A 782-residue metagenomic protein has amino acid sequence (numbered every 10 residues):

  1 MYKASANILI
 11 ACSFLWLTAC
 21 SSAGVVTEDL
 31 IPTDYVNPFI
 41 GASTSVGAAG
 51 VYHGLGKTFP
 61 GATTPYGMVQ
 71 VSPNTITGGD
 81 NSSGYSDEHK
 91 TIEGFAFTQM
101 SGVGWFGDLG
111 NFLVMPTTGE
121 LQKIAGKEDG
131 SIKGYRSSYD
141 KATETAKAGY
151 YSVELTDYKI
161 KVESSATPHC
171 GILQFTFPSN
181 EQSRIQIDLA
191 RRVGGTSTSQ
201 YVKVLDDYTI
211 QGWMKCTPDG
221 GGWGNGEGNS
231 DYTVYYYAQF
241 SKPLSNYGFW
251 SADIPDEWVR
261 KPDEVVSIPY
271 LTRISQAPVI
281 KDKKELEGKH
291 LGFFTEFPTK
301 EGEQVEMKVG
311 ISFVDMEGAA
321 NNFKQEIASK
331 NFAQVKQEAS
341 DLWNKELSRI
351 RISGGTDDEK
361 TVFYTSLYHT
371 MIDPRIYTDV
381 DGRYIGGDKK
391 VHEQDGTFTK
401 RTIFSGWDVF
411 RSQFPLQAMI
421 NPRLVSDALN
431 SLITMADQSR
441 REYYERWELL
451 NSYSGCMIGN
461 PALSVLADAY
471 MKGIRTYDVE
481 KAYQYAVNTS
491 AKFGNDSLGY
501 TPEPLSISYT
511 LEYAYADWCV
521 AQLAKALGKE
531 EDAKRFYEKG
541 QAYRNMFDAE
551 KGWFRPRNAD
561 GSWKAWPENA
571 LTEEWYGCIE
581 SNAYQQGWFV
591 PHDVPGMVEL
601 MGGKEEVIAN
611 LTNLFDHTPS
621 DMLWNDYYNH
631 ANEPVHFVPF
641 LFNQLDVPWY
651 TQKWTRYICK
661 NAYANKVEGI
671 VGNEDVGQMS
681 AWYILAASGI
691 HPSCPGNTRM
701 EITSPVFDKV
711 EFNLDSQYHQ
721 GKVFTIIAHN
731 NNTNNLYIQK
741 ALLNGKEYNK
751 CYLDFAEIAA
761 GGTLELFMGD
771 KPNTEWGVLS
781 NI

Functional and structural regions predicted by a protein language model:
M1-L9: Bacterial N-terminal signal peptides that target proteins for export
I10-L15: Hydrophobic helical h-region of N-terminal Sec-dependent signal peptides in bacterial secretory/periplasmic proteins
T18-A19: C-terminal motif of bacterial Sec signal peptides marking the signal peptidase cleavage site
V25-F414, A418-S464, Y470-L511, A524-N545 (+8 more regions): Accessory carbohydrate-recognition regions in carbohydrate-active enzymes
A516: ATP-dependent phospho-/nucleotidyl transfer catalytic cores
